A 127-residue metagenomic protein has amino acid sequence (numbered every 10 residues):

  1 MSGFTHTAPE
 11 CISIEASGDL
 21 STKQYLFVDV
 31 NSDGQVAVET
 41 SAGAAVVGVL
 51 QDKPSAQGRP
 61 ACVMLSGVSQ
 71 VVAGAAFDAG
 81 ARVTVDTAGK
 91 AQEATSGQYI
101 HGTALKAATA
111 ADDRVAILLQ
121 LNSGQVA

Functional and structural regions predicted by a protein language model:
M1-A127: Surface-exposed, low-hydrophobicity beta-strand/loop segments enriched in small/polar/acidic residues
